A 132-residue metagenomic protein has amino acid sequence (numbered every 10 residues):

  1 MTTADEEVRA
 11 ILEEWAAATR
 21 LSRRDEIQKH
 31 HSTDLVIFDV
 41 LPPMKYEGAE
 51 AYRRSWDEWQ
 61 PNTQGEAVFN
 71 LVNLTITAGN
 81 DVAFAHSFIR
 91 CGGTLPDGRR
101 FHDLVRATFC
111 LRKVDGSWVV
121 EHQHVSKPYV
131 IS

Functional and structural regions predicted by a protein language model:
T2-K29, V36-S132: A beta-strand edge to alpha-helix "cap/lid" segment located at domain peripheries
